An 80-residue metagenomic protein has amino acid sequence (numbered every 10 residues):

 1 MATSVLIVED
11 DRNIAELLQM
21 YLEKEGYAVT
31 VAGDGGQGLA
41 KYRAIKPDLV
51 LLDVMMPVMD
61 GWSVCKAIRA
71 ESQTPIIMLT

Functional and structural regions predicted by a protein language model:
M1-L6: Non-catalytic signal-transmission and effector/linker regions of two-component phosphorelay proteins
E9: Conserved acidic carboxylate
R12-T30, A44: Two-component/phosphorelay signaling modules centered on CheY-like receiver
D34-Q37, D60-S63: Acidic catalytic/metal-coordinating carboxylates
R43-I45, A67-T74: Conserved phosphotransfer cores of two-component systems
I45-L51: Active-site beta3 strand of CheY-like receiver
D53, T80: Active-site residues of response regulator receiver
M56: Receiver (REC) domain active-site loop signature in two-component systems and cognate sites in sensor histidine kinases
